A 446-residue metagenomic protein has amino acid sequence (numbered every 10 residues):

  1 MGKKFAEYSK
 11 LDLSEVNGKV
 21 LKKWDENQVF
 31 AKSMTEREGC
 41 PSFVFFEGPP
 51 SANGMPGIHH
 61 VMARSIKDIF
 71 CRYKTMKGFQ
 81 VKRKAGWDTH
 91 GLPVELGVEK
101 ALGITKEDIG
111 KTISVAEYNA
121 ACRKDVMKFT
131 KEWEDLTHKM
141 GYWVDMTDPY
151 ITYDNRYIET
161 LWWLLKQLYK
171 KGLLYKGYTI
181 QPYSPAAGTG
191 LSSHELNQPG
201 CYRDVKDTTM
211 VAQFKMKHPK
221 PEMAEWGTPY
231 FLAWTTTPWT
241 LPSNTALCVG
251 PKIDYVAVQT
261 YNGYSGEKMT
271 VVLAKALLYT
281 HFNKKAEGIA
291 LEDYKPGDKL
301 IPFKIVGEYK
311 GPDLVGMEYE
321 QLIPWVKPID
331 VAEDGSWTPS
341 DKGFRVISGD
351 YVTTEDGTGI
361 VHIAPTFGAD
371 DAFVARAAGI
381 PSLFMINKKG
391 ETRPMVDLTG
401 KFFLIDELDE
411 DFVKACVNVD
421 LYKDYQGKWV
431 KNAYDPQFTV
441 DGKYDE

Functional and structural regions predicted by a protein language model:
G2-G266, A364-A369, V374-Q426, K431 (+1 more regions): N-terminal, positively charged nucleic-acid-binding surface of large information/translation enzymes
S243, I253, Y261-K388, P394 (+1 more regions): Catalytic alpha/beta core of large soluble enzyme barrels
F438-E446: Short, intrinsically disordered, charge-balanced linker/junction segments flanking boundaries in proteins
